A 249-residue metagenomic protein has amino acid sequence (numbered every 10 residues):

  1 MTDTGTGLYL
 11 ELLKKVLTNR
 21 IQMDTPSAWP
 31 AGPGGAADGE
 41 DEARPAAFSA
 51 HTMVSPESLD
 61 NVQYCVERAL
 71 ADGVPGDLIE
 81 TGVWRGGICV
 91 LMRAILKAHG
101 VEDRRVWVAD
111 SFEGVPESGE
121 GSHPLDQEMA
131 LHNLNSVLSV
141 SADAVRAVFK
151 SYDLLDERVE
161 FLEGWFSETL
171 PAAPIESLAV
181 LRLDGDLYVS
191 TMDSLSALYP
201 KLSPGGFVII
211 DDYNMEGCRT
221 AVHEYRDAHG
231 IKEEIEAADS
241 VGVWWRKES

Functional and structural regions predicted by a protein language model:
D3-P56, D72-S249: S-adenosylmethionine/decaboxylated-SAM
N61-G73: Conserved alpha-helix/loop element of class I SAM-dependent methyltransferases that forms part of the SAM/SAH-binding
